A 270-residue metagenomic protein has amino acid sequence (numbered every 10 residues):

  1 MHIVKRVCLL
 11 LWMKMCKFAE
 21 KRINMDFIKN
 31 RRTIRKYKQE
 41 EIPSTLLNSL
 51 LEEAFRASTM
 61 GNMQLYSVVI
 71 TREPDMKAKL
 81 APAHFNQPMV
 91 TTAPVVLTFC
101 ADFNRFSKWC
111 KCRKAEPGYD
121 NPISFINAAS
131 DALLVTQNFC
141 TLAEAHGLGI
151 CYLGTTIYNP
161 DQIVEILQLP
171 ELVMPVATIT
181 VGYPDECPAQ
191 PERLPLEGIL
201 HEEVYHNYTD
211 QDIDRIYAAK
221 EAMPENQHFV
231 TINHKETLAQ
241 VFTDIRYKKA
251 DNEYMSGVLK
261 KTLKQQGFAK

Functional and structural regions predicted by a protein language model:
K14-K270: Acidic, surface-exposed loops and disordered segments
